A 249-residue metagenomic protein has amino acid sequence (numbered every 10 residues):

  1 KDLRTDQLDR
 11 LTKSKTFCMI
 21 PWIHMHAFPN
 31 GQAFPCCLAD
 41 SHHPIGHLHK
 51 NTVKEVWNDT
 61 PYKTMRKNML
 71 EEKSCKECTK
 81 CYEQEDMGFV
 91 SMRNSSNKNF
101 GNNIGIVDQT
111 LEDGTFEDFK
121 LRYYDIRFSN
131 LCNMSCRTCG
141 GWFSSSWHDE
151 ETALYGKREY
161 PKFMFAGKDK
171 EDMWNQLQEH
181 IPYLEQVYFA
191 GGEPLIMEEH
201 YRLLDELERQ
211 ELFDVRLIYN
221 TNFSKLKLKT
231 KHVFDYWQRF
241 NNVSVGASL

Functional and structural regions predicted by a protein language model:
K1-A33, N102-E112, E117: A C-terminal junction/extension of Radical SAM enzymes
K1-L8, L38-E85: C-terminal accessory region of radical SAM enzymes
T16, D40-H43, S144: A short acidic/small-residue loop/turn micro-motif
I20, P35-L38, S74-D86, L131-G141: Local cysteine-cluster metal-coordination motifs and their immediate loop/turn environment, predominantly Fe-S cluster
F28-G31, V53, C81, F128 (+3 more regions): Generic structural signal for small/hydrophobic residues in well-ordered secondary structure, especially within
G88-M92, G140, W147-D149: Short Cys/His-rich "knuckle" micro-motifs
G88-R122, C132-M134: Recognition helices and adjacent regulatory flanks at domain boundaries
L121-L131, W142-D169, I181-H200, Q210-K229 (+1 more regions): Core AdoMet radical
